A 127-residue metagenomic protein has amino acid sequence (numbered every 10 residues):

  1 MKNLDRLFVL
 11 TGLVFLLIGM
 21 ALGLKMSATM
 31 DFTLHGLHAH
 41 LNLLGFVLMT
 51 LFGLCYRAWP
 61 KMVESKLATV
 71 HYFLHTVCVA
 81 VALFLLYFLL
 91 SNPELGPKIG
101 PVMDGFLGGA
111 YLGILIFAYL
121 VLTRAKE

Functional and structural regions predicted by a protein language model:
M1-E127: Hydrophobic alpha-helical transmembrane segments of multi-pass integral membrane proteins
